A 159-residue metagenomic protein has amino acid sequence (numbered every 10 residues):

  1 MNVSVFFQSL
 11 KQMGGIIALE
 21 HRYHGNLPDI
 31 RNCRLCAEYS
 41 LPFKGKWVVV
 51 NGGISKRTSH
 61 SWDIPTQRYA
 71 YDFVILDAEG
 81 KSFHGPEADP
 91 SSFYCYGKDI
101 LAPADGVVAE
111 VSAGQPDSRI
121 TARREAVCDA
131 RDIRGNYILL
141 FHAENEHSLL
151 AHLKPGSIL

Functional and structural regions predicted by a protein language model:
M1-P103: Polar/charged, compositionally biased leader and regulatory segments
N51, I75, E110, H152-S157: A residue-level detector for short acidic-glycine micro-motifs
S59, L149-L150, I158-L159: A generic structural signal for short coil/turn motifs at secondary-structure boundaries
S61, I120-A122, L159: A short, polar/proline- and glycine-enriched secondary-structure boundary/capping micro-motif
C95, V107-K154: Zn2+-dependent peptidoglycan hydrolase active-site motif and core
I100-V111, I158-L159: Short, well-structured beta-strand-loop connectors
